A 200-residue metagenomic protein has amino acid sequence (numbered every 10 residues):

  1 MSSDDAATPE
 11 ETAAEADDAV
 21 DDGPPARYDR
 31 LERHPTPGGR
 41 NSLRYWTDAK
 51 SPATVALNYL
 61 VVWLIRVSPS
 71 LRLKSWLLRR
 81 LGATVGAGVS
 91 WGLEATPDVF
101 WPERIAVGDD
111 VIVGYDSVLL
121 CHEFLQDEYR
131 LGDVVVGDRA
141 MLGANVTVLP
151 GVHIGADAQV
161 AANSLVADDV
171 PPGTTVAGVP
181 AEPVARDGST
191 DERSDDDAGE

Functional and structural regions predicted by a protein language model:
M1-G82, V179-E200: Terminal amphipathic alpha-helical/low-complexity segments used for targeting or macromolecular assembly
A87, G92-L93, G108-D109, G114-Y115 (+10 more regions): Left-handed beta-helix
